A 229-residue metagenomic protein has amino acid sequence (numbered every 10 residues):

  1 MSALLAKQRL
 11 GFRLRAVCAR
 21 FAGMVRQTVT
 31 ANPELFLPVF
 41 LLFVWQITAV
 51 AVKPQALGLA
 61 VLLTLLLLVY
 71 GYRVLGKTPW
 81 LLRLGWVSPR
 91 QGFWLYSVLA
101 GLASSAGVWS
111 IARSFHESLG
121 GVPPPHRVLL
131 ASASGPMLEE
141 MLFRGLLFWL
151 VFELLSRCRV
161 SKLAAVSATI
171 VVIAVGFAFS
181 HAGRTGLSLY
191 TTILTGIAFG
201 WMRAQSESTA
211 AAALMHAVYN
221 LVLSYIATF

Functional and structural regions predicted by a protein language model:
M1-G92, A103-W109, S224-F229: N-terminal, membrane-interfacial amphipathic/helix-forming hydrophobic leader that caps and precedes the first
F12, F21, F36, F40-F43 (+8 more regions): Phenylalanine-focused residue identity feature
R15, M24, V39, F43 (+8 more regions): Generic signature of intrinsically disordered, low-complexity segments enriched in small/polar residues
N32-L35, V39, F43, V61 (+8 more regions): Alpha-helical transmembrane spans of integral membrane proteins, capturing the lipid-embedded, hydrophobic core of TM
A49-Q55, E117-S118, F179-L187: Membrane-interface helix caps and helix-loop-helix hairpins in membrane proteins
A51-P54, L75-L142, W149-V160: Juxtamembrane helix-loop-helix connectors linking adjacent transmembrane helices in multi-pass membrane enzymes
P54-L57, L66-Y70, E117-G120, V160-S161 (+2 more regions): Short secondary-structure boundary micro-motifs
P125-F229: Transmembrane helix-loop-helix hairpins at the membrane interface of multi-pass integral membrane proteins
